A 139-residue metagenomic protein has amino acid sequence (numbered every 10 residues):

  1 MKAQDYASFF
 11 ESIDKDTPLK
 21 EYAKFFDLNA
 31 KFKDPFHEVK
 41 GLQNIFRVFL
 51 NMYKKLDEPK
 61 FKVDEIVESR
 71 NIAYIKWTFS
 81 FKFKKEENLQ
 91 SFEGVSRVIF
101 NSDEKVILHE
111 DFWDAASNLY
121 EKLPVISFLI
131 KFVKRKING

Functional and structural regions predicted by a protein language model:
M1-F25: Short acidic-aromatic low-complexity motifs
A3-Y6, L42-I45, S91: A structural signal for well-ordered alpha-helical scaffolds and beta->alpha junctions
S8, K31, I107-L108: Exposed, low-complexity/repetitive linear segments and helix-based recognition motifs, biased toward charged/polar
F9-S12, F36-E38, K82: Short histidine/acidic/glycine/proline-rich micro-motifs that form metal- and phosphate-coordinating active-site loops
L19-K20, K24-N71: A solvent-exposed, acidic/Ser-Thr-rich amphipathic alpha-helical stretch
K54-K60, E68-G139: A beta-strand edge to alpha-helix "cap/lid" segment located at domain peripheries
